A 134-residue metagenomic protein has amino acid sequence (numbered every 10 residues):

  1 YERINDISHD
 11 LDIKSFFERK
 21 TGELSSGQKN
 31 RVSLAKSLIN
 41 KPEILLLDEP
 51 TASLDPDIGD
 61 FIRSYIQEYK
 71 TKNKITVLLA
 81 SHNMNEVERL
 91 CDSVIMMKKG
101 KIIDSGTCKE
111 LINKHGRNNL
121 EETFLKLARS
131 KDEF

Functional and structural regions predicted by a protein language model:
Y1-F16: Conserved ABC ATPase "signature" region
K20-L24: Conserved ABC ATPase signature
K41: Conserved catalytic motifs of ABC-family nucleotide-binding domains
L45-D48: Catalytic Walker B motif of ABC-type/P-loop ATPase nucleotide-binding domains
D60-K72: Helical segment within the ABC ATPase nucleotide-binding domain
S105-G106: ABC ATPase "signature
